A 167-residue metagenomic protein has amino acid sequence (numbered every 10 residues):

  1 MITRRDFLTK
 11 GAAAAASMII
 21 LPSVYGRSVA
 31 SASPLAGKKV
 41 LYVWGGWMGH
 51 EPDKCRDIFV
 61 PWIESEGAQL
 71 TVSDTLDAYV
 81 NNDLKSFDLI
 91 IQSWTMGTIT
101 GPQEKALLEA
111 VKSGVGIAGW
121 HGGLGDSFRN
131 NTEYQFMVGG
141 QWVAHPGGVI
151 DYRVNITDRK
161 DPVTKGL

Functional and structural regions predicted by a protein language model:
M1, S23-W44: C-terminal segment of N-terminal export signals and the immediately downstream linker at the start of the mature
L8-R27: N-terminal export signals
L41-G45, L84-F128: Short alpha-beta junction capping motif
W44-D57: Glycine- and acidic-residue-enriched helix-capping/strand-helix junction motifs
C55, F59, D83, Q103-L107 (+2 more regions): Stable alpha-helical elements in mature extracytoplasmic
I58-E66: A short, Lys/Arg-enriched amphipathic alpha-helix followed by its capping loop at the start of a domain
G67-Y79: A short, well-structured beta->alpha microelement
G123-L167: An acidic, glycine-rich "communication" segment
